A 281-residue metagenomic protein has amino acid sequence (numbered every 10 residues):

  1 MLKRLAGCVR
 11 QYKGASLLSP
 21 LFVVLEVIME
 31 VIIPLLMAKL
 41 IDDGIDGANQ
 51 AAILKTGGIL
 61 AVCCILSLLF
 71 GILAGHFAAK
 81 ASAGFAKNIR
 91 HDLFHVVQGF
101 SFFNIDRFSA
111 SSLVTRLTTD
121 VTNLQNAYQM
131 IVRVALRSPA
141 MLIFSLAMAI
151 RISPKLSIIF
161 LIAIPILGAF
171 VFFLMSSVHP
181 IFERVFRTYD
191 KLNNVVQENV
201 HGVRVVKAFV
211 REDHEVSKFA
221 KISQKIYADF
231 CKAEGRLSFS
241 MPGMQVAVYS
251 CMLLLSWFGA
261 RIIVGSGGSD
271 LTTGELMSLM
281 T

Functional and structural regions predicted by a protein language model:
M1-I33, M37, I45-L60, A74-S82 (+13 more regions): Membrane-integrated ABC transporters
Q11, A15-I28, K39, I59 (+3 more regions): Transmembrane helices of ABC transporter permease
Q11-G14, G99-F103, T119-V132, L136 (+3 more regions): An intracellular "coupling" helix at the cytosolic face of ABC transporter transmembrane type-1 domains
V23-V31, C64-L68, K80, G84 (+6 more regions): Residue-level hotspots within the lipid-embedded alpha helices of multi-pass solute transporters
I33-M37, G58, A74, A78 (+7 more regions): Hydrophobic/aromatic residues in alpha-helical transmembrane segments
P34-A38, R90, A110, T118 (+4 more regions): ATP/adenylate-binding site constellation spanning eukaryotic-like Ser/Thr protein kinases, ABC-transporter
N49, M148-I162, K232-T281: Helix-loop-helix
F102, R107, F144, P154 (+3 more regions): Short, conserved catalytic or interaction motifs in soluble domains
